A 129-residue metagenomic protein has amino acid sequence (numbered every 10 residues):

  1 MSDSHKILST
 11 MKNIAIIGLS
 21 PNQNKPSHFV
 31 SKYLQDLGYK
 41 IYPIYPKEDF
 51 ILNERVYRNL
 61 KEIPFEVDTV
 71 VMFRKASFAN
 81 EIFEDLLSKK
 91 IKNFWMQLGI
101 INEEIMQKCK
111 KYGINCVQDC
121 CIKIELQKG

Functional and structural regions predicted by a protein language model:
S2-G129: Structural/interface elements that position substrates and couple domains in central-metabolism enzymes
